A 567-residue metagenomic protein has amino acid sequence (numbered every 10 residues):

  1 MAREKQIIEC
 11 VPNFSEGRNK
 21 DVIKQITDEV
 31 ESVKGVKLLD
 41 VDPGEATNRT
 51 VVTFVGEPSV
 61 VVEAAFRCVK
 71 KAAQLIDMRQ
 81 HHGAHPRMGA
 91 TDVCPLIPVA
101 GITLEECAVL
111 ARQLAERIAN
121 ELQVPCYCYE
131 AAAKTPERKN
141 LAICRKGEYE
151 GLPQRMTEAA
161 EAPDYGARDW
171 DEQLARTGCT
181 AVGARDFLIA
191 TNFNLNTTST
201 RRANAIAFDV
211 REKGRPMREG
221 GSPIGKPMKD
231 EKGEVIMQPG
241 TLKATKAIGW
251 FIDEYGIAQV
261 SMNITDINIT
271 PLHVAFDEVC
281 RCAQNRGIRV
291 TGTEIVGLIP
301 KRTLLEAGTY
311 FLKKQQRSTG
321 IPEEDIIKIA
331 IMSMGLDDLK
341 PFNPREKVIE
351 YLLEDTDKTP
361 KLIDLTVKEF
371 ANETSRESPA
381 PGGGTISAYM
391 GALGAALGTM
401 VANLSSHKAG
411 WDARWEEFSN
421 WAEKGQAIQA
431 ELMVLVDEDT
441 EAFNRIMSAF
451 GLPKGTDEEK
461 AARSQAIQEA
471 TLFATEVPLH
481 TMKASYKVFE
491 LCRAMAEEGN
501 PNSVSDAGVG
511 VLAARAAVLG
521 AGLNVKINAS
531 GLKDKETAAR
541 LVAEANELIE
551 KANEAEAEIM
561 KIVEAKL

Functional and structural regions predicted by a protein language model:
A2-E369, R376-E377, K454, E459-A462 (+1 more regions): Long, contiguous binding/interaction regions
C10-P12, E16, M88-P95, D266 (+2 more regions): Conserved phosphate/anionic-ligand binding catalytic regions in large, soluble enzymes, centered on
C68, F370, A396-M400, A442 (+4 more regions): Amphipathic, well-ordered alpha-helical segments in soluble domains
L114, V124-C128, E137-N140, V488 (+1 more regions): Preference for long, well-ordered alpha-helical segments
F187-I189, D439-L512, A516, N528: Amphipathic alpha-helical interface segments
D357-T366, N372, H480, A484-K487 (+1 more regions): Polytopic transmembrane helical bundles with strong interfacial aromatic enrichment
Y389-L393, W421, I428-L435, A474-A484 (+6 more regions): Amphipathic alpha-helix face/heptad-repeat signature
H407-P453, L548-A557: A structural-propensity feature for long, helix-poor, extended segments
